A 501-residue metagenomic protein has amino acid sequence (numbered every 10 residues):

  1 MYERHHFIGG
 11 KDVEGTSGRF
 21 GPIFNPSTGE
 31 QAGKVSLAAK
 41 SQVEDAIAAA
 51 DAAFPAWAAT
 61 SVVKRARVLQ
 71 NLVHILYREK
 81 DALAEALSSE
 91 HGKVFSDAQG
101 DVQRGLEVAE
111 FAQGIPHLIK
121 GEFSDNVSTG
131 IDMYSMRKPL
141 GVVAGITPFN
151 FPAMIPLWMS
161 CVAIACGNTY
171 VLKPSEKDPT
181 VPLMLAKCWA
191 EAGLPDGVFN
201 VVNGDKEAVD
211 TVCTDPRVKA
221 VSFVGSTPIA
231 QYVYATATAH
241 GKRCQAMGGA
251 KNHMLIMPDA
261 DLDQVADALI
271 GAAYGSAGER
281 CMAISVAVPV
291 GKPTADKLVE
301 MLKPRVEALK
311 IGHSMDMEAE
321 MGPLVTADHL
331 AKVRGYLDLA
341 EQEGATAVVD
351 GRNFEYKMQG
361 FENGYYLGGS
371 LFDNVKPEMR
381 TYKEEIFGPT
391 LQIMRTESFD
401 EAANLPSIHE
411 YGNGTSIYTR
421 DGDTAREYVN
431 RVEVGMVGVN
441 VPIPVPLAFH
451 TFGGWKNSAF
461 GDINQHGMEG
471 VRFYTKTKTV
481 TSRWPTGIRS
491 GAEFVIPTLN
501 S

Functional and structural regions predicted by a protein language model:
M1-S27, R352: Hydrophobic face of amphipathic alpha-helices that form TPR/SEL1-like repeat modules and related alpha-solenoid
S27-K34, V218, L255, R305 (+2 more regions): Conserved C-terminal structural/oligomerization subdomain of aldehyde/semialdehyde dehydrogenase
G29, R65, L87, A109 (+9 more regions): Residue-level signal for inorganic ion chemistry
E30-I119, G130: Glycine-rich loop-to-alpha-helix module at the N-terminal edge of alpha/beta enzyme cores
Q31-A38, A53-A59, G145, M254-M257 (+5 more regions): Short, well-ordered beta-strand elements within core beta-sheets of diverse protein domains
F54, A58, V73-K80, A84 (+20 more regions): Structural signal for hydrophobic packing residues in well-ordered secondary-structure cores of soluble enzyme domains
Y77, G121-A266, E318, T396 (+1 more regions): Rossmann-like NAD(P) dinucleotide-binding subdomain of oxidoreductase/dehydrogenase enzymes
P228-K376, V439, T486-S490, V495-S501: ALDH superfamily catalytic-core signature
